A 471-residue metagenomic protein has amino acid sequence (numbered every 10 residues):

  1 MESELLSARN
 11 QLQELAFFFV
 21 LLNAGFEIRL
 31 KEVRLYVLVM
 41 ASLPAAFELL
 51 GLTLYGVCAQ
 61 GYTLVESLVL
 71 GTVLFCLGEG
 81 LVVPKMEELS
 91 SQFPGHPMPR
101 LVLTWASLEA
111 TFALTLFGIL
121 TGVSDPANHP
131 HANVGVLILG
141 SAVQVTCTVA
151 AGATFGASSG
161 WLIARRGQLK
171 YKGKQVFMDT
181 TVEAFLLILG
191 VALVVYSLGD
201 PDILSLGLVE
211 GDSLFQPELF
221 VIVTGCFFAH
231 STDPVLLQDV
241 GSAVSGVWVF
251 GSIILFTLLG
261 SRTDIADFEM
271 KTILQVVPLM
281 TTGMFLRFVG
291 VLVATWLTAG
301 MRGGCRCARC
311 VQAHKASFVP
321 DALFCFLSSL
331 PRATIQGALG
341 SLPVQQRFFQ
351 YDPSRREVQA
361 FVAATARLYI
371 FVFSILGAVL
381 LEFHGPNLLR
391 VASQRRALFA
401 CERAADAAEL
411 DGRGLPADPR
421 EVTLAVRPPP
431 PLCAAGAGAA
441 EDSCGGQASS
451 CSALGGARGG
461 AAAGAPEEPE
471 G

Functional and structural regions predicted by a protein language model:
M1, L30-G95, S159-W161, I253 (+2 more regions): Transmembrane alpha-helices that form the ion-translocation and gating core of multi-pass ion transport proteins
M1-E27, L35-A45, M178-L189, G211-I222 (+3 more regions): Helical membrane-embedded segments and adjacent short helical loop/helix-boundary regions of multi-pass membrane
E2-A8, D125-T146, K174, M178 (+3 more regions): Juxtamembrane membrane-interface segments at transmembrane-helix boundaries in membrane proteins
V39-F47, R100-E109, V143-C147, A364 (+1 more regions): Alpha-helical transmembrane segments of multi-pass membrane proteins
C58, S124, L137-L169, A294-T298 (+1 more regions): Juxtamembrane and boundary regions of transmembrane helices in multi-pass small-molecule transporters and channels
L89-L101, Q175-T180: Interhelical loop and helix-boundary elements at the membrane-water interface of polytopic inner-membrane proteins
S107-I254, R403-D406: Core mid-bundle transmembrane helix pairs that form the ion/substrate translocation pathway in diverse multi-pass
A408-G471: Intrinsically disordered, low-complexity cytosolic terminal tails
